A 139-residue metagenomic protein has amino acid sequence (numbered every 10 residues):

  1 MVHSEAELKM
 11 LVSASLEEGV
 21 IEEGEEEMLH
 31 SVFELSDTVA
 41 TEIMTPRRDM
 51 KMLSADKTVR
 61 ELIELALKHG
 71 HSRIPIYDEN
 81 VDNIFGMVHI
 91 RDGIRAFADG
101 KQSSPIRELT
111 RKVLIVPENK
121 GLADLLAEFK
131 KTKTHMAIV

Functional and structural regions predicted by a protein language model:
V2-V139: Soluble cytosolic regulatory domains appended to membrane proteins
